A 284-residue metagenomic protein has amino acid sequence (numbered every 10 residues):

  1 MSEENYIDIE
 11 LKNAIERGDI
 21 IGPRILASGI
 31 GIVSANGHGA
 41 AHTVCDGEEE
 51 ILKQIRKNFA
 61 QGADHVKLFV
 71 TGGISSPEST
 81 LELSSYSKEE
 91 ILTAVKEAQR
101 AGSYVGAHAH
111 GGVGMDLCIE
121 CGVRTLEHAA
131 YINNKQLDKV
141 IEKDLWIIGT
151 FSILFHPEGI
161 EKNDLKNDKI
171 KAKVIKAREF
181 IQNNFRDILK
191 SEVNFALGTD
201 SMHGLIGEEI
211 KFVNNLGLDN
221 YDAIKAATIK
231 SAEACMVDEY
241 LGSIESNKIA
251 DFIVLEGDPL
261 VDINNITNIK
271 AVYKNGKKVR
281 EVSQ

Functional and structural regions predicted by a protein language model:
M1-A101, Q136-D138, K143-H156, I160: Divalent-metal coordination cores built from histidine and acidic residues
Q54, V113-G114, K135-Q136, N183-N184 (+1 more regions): Short acidic active-site motifs
S76-E179, S191-E192, A196, A223 (+1 more regions): Active-site core of metal-dependent hydrolases
R100, K169, K173-P259: His/Asp/Glu-enriched, well-ordered alpha-helical/loop segment that forms or immediately abuts the divalent-metal
V272: Short aromatic-centered micro-motifs
